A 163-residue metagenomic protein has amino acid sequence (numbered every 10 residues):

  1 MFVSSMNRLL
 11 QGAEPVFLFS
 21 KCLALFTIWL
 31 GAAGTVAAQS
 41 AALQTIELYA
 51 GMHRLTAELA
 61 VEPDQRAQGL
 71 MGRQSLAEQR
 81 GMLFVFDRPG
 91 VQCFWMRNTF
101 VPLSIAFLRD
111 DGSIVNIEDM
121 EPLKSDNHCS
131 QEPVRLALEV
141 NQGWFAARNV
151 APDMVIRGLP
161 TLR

Functional and structural regions predicted by a protein language model:
S4-L23: Bacterial N-terminal signal peptides that target proteins for export
R8, T27-L30, Q65, A77: Compositionally biased, low-complexity repeat tracts
S20-A33: Bacterial N-terminal signal peptides
G34-A38: Sec/Tat signal peptide C-region and signal peptidase I cleavage site
Q39-R163: Compact, glycine-rich, soluble single-domain proteins
